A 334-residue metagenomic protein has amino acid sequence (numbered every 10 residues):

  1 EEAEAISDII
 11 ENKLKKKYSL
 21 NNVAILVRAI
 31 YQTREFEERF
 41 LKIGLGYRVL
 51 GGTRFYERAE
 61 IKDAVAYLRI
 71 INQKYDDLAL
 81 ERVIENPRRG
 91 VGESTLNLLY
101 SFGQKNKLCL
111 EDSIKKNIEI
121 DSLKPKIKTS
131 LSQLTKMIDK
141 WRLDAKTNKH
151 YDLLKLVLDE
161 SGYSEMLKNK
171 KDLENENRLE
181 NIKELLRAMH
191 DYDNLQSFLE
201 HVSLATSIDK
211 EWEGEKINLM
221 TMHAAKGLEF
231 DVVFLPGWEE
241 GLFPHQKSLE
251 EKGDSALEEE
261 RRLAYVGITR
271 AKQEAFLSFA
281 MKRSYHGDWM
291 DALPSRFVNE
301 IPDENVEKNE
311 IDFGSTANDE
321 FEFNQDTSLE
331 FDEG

Functional and structural regions predicted by a protein language model:
E1-G46, R69-Q73, K128, A145: Helicase P-loop NTPase motor core
S19-N22, L45, K74, P87 (+3 more regions): Accessory C-terminal helicase-associated subdomains
L26-T33, T53-Y56, R283-Y285: Acidic, metal-coordinating catalytic cores used for nucleic-acid/nucleotide bond scission and strand-transfer chemistry
L41-R48, T53-P87: Conserved short internal alpha-helix adjacent to the catalytic or cofactor-binding core of large enzyme scaffolds
N97-F102: C-terminal helical "lid" of AAA+/P-loop NTPase domains
Q104, L204, G237-G334: C-terminal accessory regions
